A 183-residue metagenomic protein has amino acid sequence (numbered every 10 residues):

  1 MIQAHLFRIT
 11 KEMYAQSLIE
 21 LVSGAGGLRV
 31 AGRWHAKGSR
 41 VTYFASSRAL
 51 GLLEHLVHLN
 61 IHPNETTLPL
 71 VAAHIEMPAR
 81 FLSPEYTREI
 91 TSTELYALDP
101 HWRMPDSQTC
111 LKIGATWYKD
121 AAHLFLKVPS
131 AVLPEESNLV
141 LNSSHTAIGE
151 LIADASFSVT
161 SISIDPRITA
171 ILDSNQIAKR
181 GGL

Functional and structural regions predicted by a protein language model:
I2-R29, N64-L183: Active-site and NAD+-binding cores of ADP-ribose-processing enzymes
R33-H58, L139-A147: Extended catalytic/binding region for NAD+/ADP-ribose chemistry, centered on the ART fold
